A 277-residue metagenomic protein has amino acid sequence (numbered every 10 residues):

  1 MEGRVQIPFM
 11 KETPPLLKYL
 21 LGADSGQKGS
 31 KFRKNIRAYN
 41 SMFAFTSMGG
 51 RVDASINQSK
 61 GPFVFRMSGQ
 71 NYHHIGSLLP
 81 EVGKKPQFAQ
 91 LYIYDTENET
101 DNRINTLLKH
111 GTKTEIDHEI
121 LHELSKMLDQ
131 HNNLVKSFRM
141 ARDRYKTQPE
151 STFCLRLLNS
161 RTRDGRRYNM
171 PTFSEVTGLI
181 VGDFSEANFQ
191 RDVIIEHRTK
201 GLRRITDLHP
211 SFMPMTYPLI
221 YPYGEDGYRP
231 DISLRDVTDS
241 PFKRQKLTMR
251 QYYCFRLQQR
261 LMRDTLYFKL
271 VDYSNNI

Functional and structural regions predicted by a protein language model:
M1-I277: Non-catalytic interaction regions
